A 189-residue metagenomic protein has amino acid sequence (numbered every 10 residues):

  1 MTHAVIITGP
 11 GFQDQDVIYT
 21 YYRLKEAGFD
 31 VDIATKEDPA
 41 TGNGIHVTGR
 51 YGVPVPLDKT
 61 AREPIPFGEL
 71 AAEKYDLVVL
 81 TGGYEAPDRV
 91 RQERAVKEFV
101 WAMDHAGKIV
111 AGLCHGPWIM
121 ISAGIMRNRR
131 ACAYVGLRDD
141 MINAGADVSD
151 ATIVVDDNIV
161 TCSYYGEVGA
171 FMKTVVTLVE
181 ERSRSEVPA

Functional and structural regions predicted by a protein language model:
M1-A106, V110, W118-N128, R138-A189: Extended, subdomain-level signal for the structured scaffold at the beginning of enzyme domains
C114: Catalytic nucleophile serine of serine hydrolases, specifically the conserved "nucleophile elbow" pentapeptide
A131: Anionic-ligand binding patches
